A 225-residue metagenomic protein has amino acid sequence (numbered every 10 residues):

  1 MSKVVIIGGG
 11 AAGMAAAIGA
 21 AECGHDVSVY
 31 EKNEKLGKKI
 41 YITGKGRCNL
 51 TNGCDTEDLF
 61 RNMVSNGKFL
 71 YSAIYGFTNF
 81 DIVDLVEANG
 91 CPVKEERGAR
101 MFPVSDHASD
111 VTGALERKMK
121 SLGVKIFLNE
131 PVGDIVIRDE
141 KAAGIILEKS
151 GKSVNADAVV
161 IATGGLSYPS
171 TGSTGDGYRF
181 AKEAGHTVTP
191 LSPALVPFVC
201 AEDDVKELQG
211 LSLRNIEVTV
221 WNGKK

Functional and structural regions predicted by a protein language model:
S2-V29: N-terminal Rossmann-like FAD-binding beta1-loop-alpha1 element of flavoenzymes
I6, G10-A11, K35, G165-S167: Residue-level detector of alpha-helix initiation sites
I7, I42, I161-A162: Redox-cofactor binding/interface segments in oxidoreductases and associated redox assembly factors
G9, K32, P193: Cofactor-binding loop segments of dinucleotide-utilizing enzymes, especially the Rossmann-like FAD- and NAD(P)+-binding
A15, G19, K32, I40 (+2 more regions): Hydrophobic/aromatic ligand-binding patch that stacks against planar heteroaromatic rings of cofactors or nucleotides
D26-K35, D157, G223-K225: Short, hydrophobic/aliphatic alpha-helical segments
K32-K125, E130: Conserved N-terminal/central alpha/beta ligand/cofactor-binding core
S109, A114-K225: Predominantly flavin-linked oxidoreductase catalytic cores and closely associated redox partners
